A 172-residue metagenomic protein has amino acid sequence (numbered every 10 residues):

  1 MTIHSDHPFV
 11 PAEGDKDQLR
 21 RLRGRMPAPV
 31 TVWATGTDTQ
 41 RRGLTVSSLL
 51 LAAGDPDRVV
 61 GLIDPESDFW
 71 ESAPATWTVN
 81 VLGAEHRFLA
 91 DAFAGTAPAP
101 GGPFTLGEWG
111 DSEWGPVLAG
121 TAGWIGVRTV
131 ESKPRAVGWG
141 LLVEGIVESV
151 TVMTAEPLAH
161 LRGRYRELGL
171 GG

Functional and structural regions predicted by a protein language model:
T2-G172: Basic, polyanion-binding surface patches
